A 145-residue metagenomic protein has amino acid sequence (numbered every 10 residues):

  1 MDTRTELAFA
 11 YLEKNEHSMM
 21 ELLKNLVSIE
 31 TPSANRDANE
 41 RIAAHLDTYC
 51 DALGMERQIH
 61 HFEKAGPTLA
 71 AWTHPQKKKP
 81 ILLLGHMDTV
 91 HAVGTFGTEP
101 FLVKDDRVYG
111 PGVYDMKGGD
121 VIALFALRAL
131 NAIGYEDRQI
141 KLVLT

Functional and structural regions predicted by a protein language model:
D2-V113, N131-D137: Acidic/His- and Gly-rich active-site-bordering loop/insert found across diverse amide/peptide-bond hydrolases
M116-T145: Acidic/histidine-rich catalytic neighborhood of metal-dependent amide-processing enzymes
